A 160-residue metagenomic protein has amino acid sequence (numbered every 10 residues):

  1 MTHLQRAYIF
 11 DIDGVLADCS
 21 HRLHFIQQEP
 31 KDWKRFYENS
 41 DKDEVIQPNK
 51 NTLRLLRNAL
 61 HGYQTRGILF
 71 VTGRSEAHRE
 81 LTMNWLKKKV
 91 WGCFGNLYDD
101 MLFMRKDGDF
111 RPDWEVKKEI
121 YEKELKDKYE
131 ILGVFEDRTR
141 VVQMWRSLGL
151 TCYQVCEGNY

Functional and structural regions predicted by a protein language model:
T2-R111: Alpha-helical substrate-recognition element adjacent to the catalytic core
A7, S75-Y160: C-terminal cap/substrate-recognition subdomain and adjoining C-terminal extension of metal-dependent phosphatase-like
